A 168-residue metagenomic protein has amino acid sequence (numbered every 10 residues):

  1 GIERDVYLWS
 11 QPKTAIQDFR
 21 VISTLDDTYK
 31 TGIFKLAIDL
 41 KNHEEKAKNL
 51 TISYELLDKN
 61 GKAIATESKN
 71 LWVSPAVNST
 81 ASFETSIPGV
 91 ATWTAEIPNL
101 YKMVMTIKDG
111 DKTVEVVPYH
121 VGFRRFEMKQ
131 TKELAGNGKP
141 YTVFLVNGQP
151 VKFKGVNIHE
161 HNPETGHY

Functional and structural regions predicted by a protein language model:
G1-Y168: Secreted/periplasmic carbohydrate-active enzymes, especially glycoside hydrolases
